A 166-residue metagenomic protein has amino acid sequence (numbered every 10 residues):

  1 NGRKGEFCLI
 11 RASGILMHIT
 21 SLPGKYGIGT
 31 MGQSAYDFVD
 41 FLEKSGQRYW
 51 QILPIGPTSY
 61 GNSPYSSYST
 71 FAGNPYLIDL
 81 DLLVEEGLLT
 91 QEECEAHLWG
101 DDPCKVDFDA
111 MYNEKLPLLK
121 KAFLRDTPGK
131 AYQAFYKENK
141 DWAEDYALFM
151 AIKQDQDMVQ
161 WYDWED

Functional and structural regions predicted by a protein language model:
N1-L9: Short, Lys/Arg-enriched N-terminal segments with co-localized hydrophobic residues within the first ~10-30 amino acids
I10-D166: Acidic/aromatic-lined carbohydrate-recognition and catalytic surfaces of CAZymes acting on diverse glycans
